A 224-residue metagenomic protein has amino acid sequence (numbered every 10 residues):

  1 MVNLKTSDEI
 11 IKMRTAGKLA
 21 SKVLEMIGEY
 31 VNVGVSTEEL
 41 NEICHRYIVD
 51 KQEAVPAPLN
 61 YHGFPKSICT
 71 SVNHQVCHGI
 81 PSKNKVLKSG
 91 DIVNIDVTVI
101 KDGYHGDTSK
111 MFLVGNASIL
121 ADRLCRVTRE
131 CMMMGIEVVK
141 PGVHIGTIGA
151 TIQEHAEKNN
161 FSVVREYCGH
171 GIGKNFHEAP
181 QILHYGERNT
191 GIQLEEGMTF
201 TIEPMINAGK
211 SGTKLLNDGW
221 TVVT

Functional and structural regions predicted by a protein language model:
M1-T224: Active-site neighborhoods and metal-handling regions in enzymes and metal-associated proteins
